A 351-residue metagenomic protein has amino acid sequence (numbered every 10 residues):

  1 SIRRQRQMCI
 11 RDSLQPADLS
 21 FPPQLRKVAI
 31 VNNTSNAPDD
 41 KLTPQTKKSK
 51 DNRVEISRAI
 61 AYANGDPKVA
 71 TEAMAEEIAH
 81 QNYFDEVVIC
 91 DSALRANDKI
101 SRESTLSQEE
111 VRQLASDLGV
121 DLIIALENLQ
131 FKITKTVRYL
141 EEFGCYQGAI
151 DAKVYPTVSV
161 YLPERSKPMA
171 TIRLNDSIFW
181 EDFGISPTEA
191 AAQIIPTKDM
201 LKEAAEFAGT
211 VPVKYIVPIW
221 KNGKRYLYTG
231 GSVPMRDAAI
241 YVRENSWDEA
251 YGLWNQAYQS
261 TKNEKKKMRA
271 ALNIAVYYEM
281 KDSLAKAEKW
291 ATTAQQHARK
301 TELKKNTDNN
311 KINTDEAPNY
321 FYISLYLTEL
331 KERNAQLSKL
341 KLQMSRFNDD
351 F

Functional and structural regions predicted by a protein language model:
S1-I10: Single conserved hydrophobic/aromatic residue that forms the stacking wall/gate of nucleotide- or nucleobase-binding
S13-N33: Post-signal peptide N-terminal segment of mature Sec-exported envelope proteins
P23, D117-D121, N245: Active-site charged/polar residues at nucleotide-handling catalytic sites that mediate phosphoryl, nucleotidyl
K27-A37, Y226-T229: Short hydrophobic beta-strand segments
N32-A125, R165-A170, L303, N310-F351: N-terminal segment of the mature soluble domain
D66-I78, F84-G230: Long, contiguous interaction/recruitment modules in multidomain scaffold/adaptor proteins
G231-F351: Alpha-helical protein-protein interaction scaffolds
